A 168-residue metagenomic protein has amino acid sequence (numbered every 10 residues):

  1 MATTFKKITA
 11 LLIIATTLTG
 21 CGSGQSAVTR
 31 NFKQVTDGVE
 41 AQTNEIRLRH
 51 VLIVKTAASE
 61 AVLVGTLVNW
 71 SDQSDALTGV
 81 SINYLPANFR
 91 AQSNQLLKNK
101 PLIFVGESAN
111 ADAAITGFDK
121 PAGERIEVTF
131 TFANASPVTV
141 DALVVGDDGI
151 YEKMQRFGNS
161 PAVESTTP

Functional and structural regions predicted by a protein language model:
T16-G20: C-terminal motif of bacterial Sec signal peptides marking the signal peptidase cleavage site
G22-S26: Bacterial signal peptide processing site
V28-A41, T139, V145-P168: Extracytoplasmic/periplasmic copper-protein system
T43-S71: Post-signal-peptide N-terminal segment of Sec-exported extracytoplasmic proteins
A58-V64, D119-E127: Short, solvent-exposed loop/turn segments enriched in Ser/Thr/Gly
V68-Q73, A133-A135: Short solvent-exposed strand-capping/beta-turn motif centered on an Asx-Ser/Thr pair
D72-P86: Short acidic, flexible loop segments centered on an aromatic residue
L85-T116: Intrinsically disordered, low-complexity Pro/Gly/Ser/Thr-rich segments with frequent PxxP/GP/PP motifs and embedded
